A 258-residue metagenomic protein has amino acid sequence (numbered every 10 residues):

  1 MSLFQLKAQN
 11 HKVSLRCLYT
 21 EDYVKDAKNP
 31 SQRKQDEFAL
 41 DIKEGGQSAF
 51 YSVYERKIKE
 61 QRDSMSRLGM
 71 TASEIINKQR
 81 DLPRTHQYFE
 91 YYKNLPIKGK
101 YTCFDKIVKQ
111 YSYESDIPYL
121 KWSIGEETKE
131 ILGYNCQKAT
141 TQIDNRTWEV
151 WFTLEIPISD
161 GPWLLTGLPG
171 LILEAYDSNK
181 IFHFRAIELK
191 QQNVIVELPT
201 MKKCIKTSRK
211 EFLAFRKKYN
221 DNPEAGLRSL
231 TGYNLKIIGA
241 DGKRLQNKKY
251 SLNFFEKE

Functional and structural regions predicted by a protein language model:
M1-L3: Bacterial N-terminal signal peptides
L6-K121, G125-T128, N135, E149 (+1 more regions): Extracellular or lumenal secretory-pathway regions
I131-L132, I143: Structural motif
Q137-P199: Gly/Pro-enriched, hydrophobic low-complexity segments that function as extracytoplasmic propeptides/linkers
